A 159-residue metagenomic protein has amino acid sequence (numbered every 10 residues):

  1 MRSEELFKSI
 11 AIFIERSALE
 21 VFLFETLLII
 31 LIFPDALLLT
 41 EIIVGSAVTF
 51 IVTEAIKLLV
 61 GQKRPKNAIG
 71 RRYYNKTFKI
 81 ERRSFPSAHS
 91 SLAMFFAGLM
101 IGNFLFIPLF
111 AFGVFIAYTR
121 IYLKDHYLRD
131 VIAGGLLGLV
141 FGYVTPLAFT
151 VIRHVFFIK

Functional and structural regions predicted by a protein language model:
M1-T26, L37, T53-R82, K159: N-terminal transmembrane-helix/juxtamembrane module of multi-pass inner/ER membrane proteins
L6, D35-L38, K66, N103-I107 (+1 more regions): Membrane-helix interface segments
L6, L31, L39, T150-K159: Multi-pass membrane proteins that catalyze or facilitate reactions on polyprenyl-/lipid-phosphate substrates and their
A18, I42, S46, L105 (+1 more regions): Hydrophobic alpha-helical transmembrane segments of polytopic
L28-V52: Interfacial segments of alpha-helical transmembrane regions
F33-P34, V60-G61, I101, K124: Short helix-capping/hinge motifs at transmembrane helix termini and TM-loop junctions
F50-E54, L58, L139-P146: Transmembrane alpha-helical segments of multi-pass membrane transport proteins and ion-pumping complexes
G70-K159: Membrane-embedded catalytic cores of phosphoryl/pyrophosphoryl-handling enzymes
